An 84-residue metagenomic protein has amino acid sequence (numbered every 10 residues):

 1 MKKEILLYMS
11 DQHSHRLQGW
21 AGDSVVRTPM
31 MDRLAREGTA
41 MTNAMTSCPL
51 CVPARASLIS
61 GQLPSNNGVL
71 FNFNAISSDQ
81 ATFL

Functional and structural regions predicted by a protein language model:
M1-L84: Formylglycine-dependent sulfatase
